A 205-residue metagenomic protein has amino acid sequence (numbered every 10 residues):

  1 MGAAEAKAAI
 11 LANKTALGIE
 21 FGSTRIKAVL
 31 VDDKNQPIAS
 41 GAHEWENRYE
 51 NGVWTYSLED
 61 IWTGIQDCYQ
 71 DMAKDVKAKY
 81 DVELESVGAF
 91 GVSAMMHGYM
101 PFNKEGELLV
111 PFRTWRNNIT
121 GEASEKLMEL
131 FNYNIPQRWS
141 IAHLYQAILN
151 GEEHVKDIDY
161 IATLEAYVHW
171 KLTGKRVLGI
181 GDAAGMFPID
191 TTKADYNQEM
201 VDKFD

Functional and structural regions predicted by a protein language model:
M1-V110, E125, D157: N-terminal glycine/serine-rich phosphate-binding loop of ATP-dependent small-molecule kinases, especially carbohydrate
Q70-D205: Glycine-rich phosphate-binding/catalytic subdomain of phosphoryl-transfer and nucleotide/sugar-phosphate-processing
